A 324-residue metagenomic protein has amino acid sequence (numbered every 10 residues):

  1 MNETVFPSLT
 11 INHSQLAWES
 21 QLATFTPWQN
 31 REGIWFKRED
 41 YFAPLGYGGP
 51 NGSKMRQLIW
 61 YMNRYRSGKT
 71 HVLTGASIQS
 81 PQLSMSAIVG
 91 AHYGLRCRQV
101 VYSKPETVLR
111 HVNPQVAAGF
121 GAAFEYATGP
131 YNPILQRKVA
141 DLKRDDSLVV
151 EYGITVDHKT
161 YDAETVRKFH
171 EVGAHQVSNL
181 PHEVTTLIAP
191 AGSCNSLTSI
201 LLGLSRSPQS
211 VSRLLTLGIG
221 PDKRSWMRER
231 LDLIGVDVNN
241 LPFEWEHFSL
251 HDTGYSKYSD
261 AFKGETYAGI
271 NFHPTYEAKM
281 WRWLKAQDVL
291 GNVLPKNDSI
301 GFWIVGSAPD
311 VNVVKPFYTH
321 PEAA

Functional and structural regions predicted by a protein language model:
N2-T70: Positively charged, low-complexity intrinsically disordered leader regions
M55, Q79-S86, G192-I200, K279-W281: Short glycine/serine/threonine-rich phosphate/pyrophosphate-binding segments that cradle anionic phosphate groups
Y61, S84-P130, R224-V236: Active-site-proximal loop->helix
Y61-R66, M85-R96, L201-P208, W283-N292: Alpha-helix C-terminal capping segments
G68-A87, Y93-Y102, T185-S193: A short, small-residue-rich loop immediately preceding and capping a beta-strand
M85, T165-E246, A308-A324: Glycine-rich phosphate/pyrophosphate-binding loop at beta-loop-alpha junctions
S103-H182, E246-Y267: Small/polar-residue-rich loop-to-helix segments that shape phosphate-bearing ligand pockets
A140, R144, E244-D298, I304 (+1 more regions): Active-site-adjacent helical/loop segments in soluble small-molecule enzymes
